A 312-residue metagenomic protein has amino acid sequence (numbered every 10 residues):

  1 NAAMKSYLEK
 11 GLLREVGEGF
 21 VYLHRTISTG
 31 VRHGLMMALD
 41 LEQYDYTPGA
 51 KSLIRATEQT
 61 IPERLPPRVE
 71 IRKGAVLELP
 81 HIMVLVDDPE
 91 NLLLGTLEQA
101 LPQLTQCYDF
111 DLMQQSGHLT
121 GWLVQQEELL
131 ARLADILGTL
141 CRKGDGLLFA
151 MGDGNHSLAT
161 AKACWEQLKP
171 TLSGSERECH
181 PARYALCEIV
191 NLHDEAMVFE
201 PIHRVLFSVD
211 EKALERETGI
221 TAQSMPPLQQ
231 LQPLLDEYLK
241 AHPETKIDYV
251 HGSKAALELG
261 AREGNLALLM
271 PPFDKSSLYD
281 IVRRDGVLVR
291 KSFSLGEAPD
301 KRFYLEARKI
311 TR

Functional and structural regions predicted by a protein language model:
N1-R312: Surface-exposed, charge/polar-rich loops and edge strands
